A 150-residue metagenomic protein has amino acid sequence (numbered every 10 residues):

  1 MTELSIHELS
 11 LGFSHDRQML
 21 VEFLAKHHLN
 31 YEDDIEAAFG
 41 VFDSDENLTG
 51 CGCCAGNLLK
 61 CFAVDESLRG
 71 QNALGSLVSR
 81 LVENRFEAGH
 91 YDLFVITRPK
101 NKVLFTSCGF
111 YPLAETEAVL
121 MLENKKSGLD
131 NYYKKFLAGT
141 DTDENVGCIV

Functional and structural regions predicted by a protein language model:
M1-Y31, G40-F42, T116, N131 (+1 more regions): Short amphipathic alpha-helix that is part of the acyltransferase structural core
D33-I35: Short, small/polar residue-rich loop motifs at catalytic or cofactor-binding pockets
G40, E46-A63: Conserved beta-strand in the GNAT
F62-G70: A short, internal acetyl-CoA/4′-phosphopantetheine-binding micro-motif in the GNAT/acyltransferase core
R69, T116-K125: Short, acidic/turn-prone active-site loops that include or flank metal/cofactor- and phosphate-binding residues
G70-E83: Conserved acetyl-CoA-binding loop-helix of GNAT-fold acetyltransferases
R85-R98: Conserved GNAT acetyl-CoA-binding A-motif
P99-E117: Conserved active-site alpha-helix within GNAT-family acetyltransferase domains
